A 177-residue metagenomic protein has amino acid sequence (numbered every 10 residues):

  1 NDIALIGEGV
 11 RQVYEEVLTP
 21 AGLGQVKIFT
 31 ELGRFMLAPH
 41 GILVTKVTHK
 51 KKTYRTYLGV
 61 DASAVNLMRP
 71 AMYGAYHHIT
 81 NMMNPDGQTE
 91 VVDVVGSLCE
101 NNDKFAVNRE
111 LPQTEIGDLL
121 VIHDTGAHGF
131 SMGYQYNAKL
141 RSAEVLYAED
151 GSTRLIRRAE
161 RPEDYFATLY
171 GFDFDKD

Functional and structural regions predicted by a protein language model:
N1-I28: Acidic, glycine-rich loop-and-beta core segments that form the ion-binding/anion-interacting portion of active sites
L23-D177: Charged (often Lys/Glu-rich) extended helix/loop segments that serve as interaction or gating elements
